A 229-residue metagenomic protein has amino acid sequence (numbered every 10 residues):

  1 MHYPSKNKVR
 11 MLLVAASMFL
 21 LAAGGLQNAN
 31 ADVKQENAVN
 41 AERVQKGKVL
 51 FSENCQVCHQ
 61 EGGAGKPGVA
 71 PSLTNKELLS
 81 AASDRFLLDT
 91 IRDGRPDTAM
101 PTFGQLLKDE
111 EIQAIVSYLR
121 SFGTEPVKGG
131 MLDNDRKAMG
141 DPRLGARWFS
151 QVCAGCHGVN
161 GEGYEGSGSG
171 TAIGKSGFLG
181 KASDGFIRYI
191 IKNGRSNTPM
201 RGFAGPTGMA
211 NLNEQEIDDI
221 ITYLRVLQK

Functional and structural regions predicted by a protein language model:
M1-Q45, E110-Q113, S117, S121 (+1 more regions): N-terminal export/targeting leaders of redox proteins
N28-V49, G123-W148: Electrostatic cytochrome c docking/interface patches
N37, A41, K48, Q60 (+3 more regions): Gly/Gly-Pro-rich "capping" loops immediately C-terminal to redox-active cysteine motifs in periplasmic/lumenal
A41-Q45, V49-S52, A81, L106-D109 (+3 more regions): Short, solvent-exposed loop/helix junctions and linker helices that flank or host conserved functional motifs
E42, K46, F86, E110 (+6 more regions): Extracytoplasmic/secreted proteins, especially bacterial periplasmic and envelope-associated proteins
G47, F51-E61, I115, L119 (+3 more regions): The canonical Cys-X-X-Cys-His
Q56, L78, P96, S121-T124 (+4 more regions): Residue-level marker of structural boundaries
P67-T74, T90-F122, M131-D135, S167-A172 (+2 more regions): Axial heme c-ligation environment in periplasmic c-type cytochrome domains
